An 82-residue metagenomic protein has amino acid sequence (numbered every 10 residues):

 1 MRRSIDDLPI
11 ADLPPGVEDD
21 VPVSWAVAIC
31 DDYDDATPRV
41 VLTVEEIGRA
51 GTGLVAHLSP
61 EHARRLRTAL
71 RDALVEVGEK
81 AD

Functional and structural regions predicted by a protein language model:
M1-D82: Positively charged, low-complexity terminal tracts and the immediately adjacent first secondary-structure elements
